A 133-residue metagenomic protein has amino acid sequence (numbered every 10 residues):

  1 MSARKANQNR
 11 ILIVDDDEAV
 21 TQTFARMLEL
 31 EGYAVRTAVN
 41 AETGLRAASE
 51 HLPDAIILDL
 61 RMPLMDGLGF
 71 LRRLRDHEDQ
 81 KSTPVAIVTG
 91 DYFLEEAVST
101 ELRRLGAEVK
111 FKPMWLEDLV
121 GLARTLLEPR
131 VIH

Functional and structural regions predicted by a protein language model:
M1-R10, W115-H133: Non-catalytic signal-transmission and effector/linker regions of two-component phosphorelay proteins
N7-A19, F24-L28, I56: Conserved acidic segment of CheY-like receiver
E18-R36, R104-A107: Two-component/phosphorelay signaling modules centered on CheY-like receiver
T37-R46, G67: Helix N-cap/capping motif at the beta->alpha junctions
D59: Active-site residues of response regulator receiver
M62: Receiver (REC) domain active-site loop signature in two-component systems and cognate sites in sensor histidine kinases
G69, Y92-F111, E117, G121: Alpha4 helix (beta4-alpha4-beta5 surface) of REC/receiver domains from two-component response regulators
V88-G90: Hydrophobic/aromatic residues positioned on beta-strands within the core alpha/beta folds
